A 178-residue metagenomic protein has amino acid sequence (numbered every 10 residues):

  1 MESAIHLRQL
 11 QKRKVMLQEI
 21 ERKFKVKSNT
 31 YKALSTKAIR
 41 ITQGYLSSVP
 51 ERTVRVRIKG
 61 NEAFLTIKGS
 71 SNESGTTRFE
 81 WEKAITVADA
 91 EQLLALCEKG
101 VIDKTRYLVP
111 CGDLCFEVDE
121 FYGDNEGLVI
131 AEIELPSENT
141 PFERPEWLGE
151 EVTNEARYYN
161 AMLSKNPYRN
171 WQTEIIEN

Functional and structural regions predicted by a protein language model:
E2-A4, V15: Acidic, Ala/Val/Gly-enriched low-complexity intrinsically disordered segments
Q11-N178: Phosphate-end processing signature that detects enzymes handling 5′-triphosphorylated RNA and polyphosphate
